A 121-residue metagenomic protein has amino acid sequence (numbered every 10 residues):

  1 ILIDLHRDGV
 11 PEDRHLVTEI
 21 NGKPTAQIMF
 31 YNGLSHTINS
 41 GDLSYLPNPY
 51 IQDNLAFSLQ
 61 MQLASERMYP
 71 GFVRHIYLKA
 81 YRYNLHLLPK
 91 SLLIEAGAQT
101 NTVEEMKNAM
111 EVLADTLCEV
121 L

Functional and structural regions predicted by a protein language model:
I1-I38: Active-site microenvironments of hydrolase-like enzyme catalytic domains
R7, L63-P70, D115-E119: Sec-exported extracytoplasmic/periplasmic mature domains
D8, A26, N48-I51, E66 (+1 more regions): Long, low-complexity hydrophobic alpha-helices enriched in A/L/V/I and glycine
L16-T18, L43-Q52, E95-E104: Second-shell loop/turn segments in exported
M29-N54: Ser/Thr/Gly-rich flexible loops in soluble cytosolic domains mediating phosphotransfer, phosphorylation
P49-Y77: Active-site-adjacent substrate-binding region of metalloamidase/peptidase-like peptide-processing proteins
F72-L121: Active-site-adjacent mobile loop/cap segments within catalytic or ligand-binding domains
